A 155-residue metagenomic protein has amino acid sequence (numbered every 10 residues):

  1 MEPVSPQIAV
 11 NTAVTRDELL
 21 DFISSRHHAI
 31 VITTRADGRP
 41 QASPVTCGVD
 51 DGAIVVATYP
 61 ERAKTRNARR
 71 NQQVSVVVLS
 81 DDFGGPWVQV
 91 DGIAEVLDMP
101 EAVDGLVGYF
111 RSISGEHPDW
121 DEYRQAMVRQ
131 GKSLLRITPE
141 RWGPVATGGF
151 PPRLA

Functional and structural regions predicted by a protein language model:
M1-V14, P86-A155: Charged, gly/pro-rich active-site loop segments
P3-A36: Short, conserved active-site entrance elements at the starts or edges of catalytic domains
S5-N11, Y59-L79, E116-W120: Short, solvent-exposed cationic patches
T15-L19, K64, G105: Hydrophobic alpha-helical segments typical of transmembrane helices and their membrane-interface/capping positions
I23-S24, R69-R70, V128: Alpha-helix boundary recognition
R26-P60, R66-A68, V74-V78, W87-V90: Short beta-strand segments
H27-H28, Q73, P118, W142: Generic structural signal for secondary-structure transition and capping sites
R62-K64, F83, P151-P152: Short, surface-exposed beta-strand-loop junctions and turns on beta-sheet-rich folds
